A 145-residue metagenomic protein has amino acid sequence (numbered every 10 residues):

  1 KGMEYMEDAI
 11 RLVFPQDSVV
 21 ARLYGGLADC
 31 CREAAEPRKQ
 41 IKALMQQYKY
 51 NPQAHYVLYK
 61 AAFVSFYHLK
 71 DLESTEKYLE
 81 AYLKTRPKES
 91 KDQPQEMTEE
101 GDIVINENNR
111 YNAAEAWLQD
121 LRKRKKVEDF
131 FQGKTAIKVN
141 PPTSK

Functional and structural regions predicted by a protein language model:
A9, V13, Q46-Q47, A81-Y82: Canonical positions in the second alpha-helix
S18-R22, Y56-V57, A113: Start-of-helix register in tetratricopeptide repeats
D29, F63-V64, D120: Residue-level recognition of tetratricopeptide repeat
A34, H68-L69, K125: Structural motif corresponding to the intra-repeat A-B loop/turn of tetratricopeptide repeats
A81-K145: Terminal, low-structured helical/coil segments at or just beyond the last alpha-helical repeat
